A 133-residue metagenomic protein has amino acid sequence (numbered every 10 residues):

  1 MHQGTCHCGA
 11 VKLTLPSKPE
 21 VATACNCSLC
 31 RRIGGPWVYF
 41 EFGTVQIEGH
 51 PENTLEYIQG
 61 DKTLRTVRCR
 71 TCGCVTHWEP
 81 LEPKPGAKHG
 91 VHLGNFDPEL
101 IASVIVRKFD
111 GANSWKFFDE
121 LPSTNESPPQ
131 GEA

Functional and structural regions predicted by a protein language model:
M1-T5, A10-A133: A short Gly-Trp-Pro
